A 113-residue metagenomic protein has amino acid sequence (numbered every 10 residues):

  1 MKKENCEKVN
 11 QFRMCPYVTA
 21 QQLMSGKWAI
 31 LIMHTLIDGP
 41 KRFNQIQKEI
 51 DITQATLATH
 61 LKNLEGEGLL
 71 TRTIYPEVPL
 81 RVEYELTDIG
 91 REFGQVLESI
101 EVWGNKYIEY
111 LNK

Functional and structural regions predicted by a protein language model:
K2, E65-E85: Beta-hairpin "wing" of winged helix-turn-helix
K2-K8, F12-P16, H34, R91-K113: Amphipathic alpha-helical dimerization/coiled-coil segments that flank or bridge DNA-binding/regulatory modules
Q11-T56, L80-E83: N-terminal helix-turn-helix DNA-binding core of bacterial DNA-binding proteins
Q21-Q22, L31-H34, E65, T71 (+1 more regions): A cross-family signal for key residues in well-ordered alpha-helices that form functional helical elements
A29, K41, L69, V102-N105: Generic structural signal for secondary-structure transition and capping sites
H60: Residues within the DNA-recognition helix of helix-turn-helix
P76-I100: Basic, amphipathic "hinge/linker" alpha-helix immediately C-terminal to the N-terminal HTH DNA-binding motif
